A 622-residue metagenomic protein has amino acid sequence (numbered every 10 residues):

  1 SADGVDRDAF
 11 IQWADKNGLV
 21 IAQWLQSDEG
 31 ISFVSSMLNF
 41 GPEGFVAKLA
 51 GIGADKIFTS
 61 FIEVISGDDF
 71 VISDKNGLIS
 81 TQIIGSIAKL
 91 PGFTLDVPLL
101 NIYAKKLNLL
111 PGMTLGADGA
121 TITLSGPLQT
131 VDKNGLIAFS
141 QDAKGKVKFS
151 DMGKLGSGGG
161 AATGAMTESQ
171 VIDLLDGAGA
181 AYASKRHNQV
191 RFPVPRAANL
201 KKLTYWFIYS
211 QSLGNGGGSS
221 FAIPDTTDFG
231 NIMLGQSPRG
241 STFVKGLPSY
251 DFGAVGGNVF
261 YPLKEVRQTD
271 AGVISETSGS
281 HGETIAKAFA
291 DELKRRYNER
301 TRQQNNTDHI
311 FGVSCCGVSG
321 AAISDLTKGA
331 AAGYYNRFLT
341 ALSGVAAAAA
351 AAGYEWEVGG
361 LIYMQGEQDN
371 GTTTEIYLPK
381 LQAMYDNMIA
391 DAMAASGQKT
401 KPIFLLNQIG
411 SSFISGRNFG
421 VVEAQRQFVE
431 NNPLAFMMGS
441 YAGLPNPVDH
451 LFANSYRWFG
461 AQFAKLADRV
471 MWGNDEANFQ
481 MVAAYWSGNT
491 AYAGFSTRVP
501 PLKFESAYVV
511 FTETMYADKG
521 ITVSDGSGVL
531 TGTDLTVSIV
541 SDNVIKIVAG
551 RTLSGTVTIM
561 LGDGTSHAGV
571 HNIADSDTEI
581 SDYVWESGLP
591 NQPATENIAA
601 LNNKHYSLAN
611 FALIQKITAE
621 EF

Functional and structural regions predicted by a protein language model:
S1-D173: Parallel beta-helix/beta-solenoid repeats that form elongated, surface-exposed shafts/blades used for receptor binding
E168-F622: Cell-envelope and extracellular/periplasmic
